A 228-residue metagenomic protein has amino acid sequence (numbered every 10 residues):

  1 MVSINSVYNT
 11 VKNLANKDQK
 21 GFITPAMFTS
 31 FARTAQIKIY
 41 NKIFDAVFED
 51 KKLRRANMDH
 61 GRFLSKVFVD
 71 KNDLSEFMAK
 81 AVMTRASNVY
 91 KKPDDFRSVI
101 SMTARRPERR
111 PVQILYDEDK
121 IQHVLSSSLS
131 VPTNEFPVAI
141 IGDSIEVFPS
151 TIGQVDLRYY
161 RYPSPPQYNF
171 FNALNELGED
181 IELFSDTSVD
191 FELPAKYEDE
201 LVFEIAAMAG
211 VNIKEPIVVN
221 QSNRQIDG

Functional and structural regions predicted by a protein language model:
M1-G228: Glycine-enriched, solvent-exposed interface loops adjoining structured elements
